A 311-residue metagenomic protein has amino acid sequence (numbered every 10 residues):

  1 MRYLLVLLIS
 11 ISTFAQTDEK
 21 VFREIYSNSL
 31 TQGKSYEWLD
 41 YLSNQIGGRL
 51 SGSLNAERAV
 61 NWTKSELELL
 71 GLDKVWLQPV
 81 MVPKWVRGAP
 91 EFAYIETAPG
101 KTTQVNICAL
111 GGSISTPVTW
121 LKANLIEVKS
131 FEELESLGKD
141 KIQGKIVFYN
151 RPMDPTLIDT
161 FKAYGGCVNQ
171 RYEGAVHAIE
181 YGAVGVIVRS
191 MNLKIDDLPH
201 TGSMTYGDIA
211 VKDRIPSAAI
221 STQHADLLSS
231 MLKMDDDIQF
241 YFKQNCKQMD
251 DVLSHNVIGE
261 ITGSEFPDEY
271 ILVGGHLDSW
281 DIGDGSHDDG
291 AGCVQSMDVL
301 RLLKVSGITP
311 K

Functional and structural regions predicted by a protein language model:
Y3-T13: Sec-dependent N-terminal signal peptides
T17-S53, P90, L198-G202, Y206 (+1 more regions): N-terminal capping segment at the start of a domain
D18-V21, K34-W38, I46, N55-T63 (+7 more regions): Stable alpha-helical elements in mature extracytoplasmic
E19-V21, T97-A98, I107, G112-K139 (+2 more regions): Soluble metallo-hydrolase cores and metallopeptidase-like ectodomains found primarily in the secretory/periplasmic
S29, S43-L50, T63, L70-G71 (+7 more regions): Sec/Tat-exported extracytoplasmic proteins
W38-S43, W76-L77, E127, I146-N150 (+5 more regions): Structural recognition of the beta-strand scaffold that forms the well-ordered cores of secreted hydrolase catalytic
D40, N44-I158: Noncatalytic luminal/extracellular "stalk/propeptide" segments of secretory-pathway proteins
V105-D208, R214-P216, D284, D288: Extracellular/luminal Protease-associated
